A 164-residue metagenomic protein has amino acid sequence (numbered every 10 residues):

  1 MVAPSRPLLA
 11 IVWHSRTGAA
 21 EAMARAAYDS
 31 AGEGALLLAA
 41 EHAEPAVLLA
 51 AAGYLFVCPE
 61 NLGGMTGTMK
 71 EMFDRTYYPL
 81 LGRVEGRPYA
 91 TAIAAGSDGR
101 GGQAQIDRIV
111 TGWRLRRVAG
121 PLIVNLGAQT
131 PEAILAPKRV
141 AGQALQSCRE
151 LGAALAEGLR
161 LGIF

Functional and structural regions predicted by a protein language model:
V2-A31: N-terminal beta1-alpha1 ligand-phosphate binding loop
P4, A119-F164: Glycine-rich phosphate/pyrophosphate-binding loop and the adjoining helix
L8-A10, L36, A90: A structural signal for isolated positions on well-ordered beta-strands in alpha/beta enzyme cores
M23-A31, I106, L151, L155: Hydrophobic residues within alpha-helices that form the first helical element adjacent to the glycine-rich loop
A24-G34, T111-R116: Short helix-loop-beta junction
E33-A43: A short, well-structured beta->alpha microelement
E41-N125: Helix-loop-strand module that forms the ligand-binding subsite of alpha/beta enzymes
